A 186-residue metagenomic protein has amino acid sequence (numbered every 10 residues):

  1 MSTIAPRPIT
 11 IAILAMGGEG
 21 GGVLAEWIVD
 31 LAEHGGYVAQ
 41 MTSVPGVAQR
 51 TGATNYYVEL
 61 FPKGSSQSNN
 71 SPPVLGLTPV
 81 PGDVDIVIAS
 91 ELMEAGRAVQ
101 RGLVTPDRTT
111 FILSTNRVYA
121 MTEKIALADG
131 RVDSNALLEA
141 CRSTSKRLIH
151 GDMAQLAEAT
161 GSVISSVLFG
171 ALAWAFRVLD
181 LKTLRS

Functional and structural regions predicted by a protein language model:
M1-S186: Active-site cofactor/cluster-binding pocket
